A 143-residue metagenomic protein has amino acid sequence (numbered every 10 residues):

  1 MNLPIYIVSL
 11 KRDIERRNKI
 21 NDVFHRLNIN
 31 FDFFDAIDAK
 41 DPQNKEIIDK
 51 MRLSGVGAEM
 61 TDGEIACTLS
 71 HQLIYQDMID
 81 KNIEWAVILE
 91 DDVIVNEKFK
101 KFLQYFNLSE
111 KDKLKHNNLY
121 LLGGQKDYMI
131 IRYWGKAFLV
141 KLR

Functional and structural regions predicted by a protein language model:
M1-L89, V93-R143: An acidic/histidine-cluster motif and surrounding catalytic segment that typifies divalent-metal-assisted enzyme active
